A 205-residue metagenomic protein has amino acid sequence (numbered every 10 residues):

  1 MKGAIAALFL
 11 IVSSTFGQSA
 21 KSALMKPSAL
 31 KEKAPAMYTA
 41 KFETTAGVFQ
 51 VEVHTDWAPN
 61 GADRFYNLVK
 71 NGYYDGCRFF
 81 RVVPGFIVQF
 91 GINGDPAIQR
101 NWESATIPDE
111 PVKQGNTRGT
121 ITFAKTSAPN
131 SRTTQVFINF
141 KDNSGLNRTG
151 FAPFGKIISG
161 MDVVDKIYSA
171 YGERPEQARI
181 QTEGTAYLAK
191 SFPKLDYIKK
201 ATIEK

Functional and structural regions predicted by a protein language model:
M1-A7: Sec-dependent signal peptide recognition, specifically the positively charged N-region followed immediately by
L8-F9, K141: A ubiquitous, low-specificity "background" feature that marks scattered single residues across proteins without
F9-G17: Hydrophobic h-region of N-terminal signal peptides that target proteins for export in Gram-negative bacteria
F16-K205: Cyclophilin-like peptidyl-prolyl cis-trans isomerases
